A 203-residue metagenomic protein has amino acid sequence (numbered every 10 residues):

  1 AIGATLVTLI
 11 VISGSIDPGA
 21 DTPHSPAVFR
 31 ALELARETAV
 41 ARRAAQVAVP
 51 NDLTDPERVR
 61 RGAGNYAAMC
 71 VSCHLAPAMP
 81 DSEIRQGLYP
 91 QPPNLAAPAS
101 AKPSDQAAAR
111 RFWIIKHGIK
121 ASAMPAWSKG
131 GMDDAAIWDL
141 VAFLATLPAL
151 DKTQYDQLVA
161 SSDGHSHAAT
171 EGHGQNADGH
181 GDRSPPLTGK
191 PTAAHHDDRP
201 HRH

Functional and structural regions predicted by a protein language model:
A1-R60, E83-I84, P103-A108, S128-A145 (+4 more regions): Periplasmic c-type cytochrome electron-transfer domains
G62, Y66-P77, M124, L140-L144: The canonical Cys-X-X-Cys-His
A63, L75-I114, A126: Gly/Gly-Pro-rich "capping" loops immediately C-terminal to redox-active cysteine motifs in periplasmic/lumenal
N65, G131-M132, T146, L150-Q154: Short sequence/structural segments immediately N-terminal
P92-P93, K120-S122, I137, V141: Structural micro-motif
H117: Glycine-rich, acidic and aromatic/proline-enriched surface loops and short helix-turn segments that act as binding
K152-D163: Short, flexible loop/turn segments with low-complexity composition
